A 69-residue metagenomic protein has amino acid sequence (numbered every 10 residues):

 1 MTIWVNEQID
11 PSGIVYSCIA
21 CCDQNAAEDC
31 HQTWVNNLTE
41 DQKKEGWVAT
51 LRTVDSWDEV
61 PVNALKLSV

Functional and structural regions predicted by a protein language model:
M1-S17: Short aromatic-glycine-(Arg/Gly/Cys) micro-motifs in beta-strand/loop hairpins
W4-N6, A27, A49-L51: Hydrophobic beta-strand residues in large extracellular and virion-surface proteins
V5, C21, T53-W57: Intrinsically disordered, low-complexity regulatory regions of eukaryotic regulatory proteins
G13-D29: A short, exposed loop/beta-hairpin motif centered on an aromatic-Gly-Thr core
T33-V69: Short, mixed-charge low-complexity intrinsically disordered segments
